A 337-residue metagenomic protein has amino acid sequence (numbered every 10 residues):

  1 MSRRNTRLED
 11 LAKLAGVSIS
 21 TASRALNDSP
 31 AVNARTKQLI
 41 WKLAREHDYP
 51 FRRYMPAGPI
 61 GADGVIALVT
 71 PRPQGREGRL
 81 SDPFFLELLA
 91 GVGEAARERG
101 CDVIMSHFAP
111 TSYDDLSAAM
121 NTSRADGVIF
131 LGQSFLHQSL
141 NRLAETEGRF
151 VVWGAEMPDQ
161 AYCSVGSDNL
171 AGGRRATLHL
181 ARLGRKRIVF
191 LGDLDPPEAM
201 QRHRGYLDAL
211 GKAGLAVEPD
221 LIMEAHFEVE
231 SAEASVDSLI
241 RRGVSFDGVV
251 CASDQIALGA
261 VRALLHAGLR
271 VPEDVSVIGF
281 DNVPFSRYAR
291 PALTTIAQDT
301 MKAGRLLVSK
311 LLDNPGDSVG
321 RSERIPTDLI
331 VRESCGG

Functional and structural regions predicted by a protein language model:
M1-A62: N-terminal helix-turn-helix DNA-binding module of bacterial transcription factors
M1-R3, D63-L178, R241-S245: Alpha-helical recognition/docking segments in bacterial nutrient-uptake and carbohydrate-utilization systems
L43, G91-A95, R142, Q201-A213 (+2 more regions): Alpha-helical structural signal in soluble globular domains
P50, D102, R149, K186 (+3 more regions): Residue-level detector of anion-binding/catalytic polar loops
Q74-E87, M105-Y113, V165-R175, L191-D237 (+4 more regions): Hinge/beta->alpha junction and helix N-cap segments in small-molecule ligand-binding domains
A125-G132, V189-L191, I222, G243-S253 (+1 more regions): Periplasmic-binding protein-like
D237-G337: Flexible loop/turn connectors
